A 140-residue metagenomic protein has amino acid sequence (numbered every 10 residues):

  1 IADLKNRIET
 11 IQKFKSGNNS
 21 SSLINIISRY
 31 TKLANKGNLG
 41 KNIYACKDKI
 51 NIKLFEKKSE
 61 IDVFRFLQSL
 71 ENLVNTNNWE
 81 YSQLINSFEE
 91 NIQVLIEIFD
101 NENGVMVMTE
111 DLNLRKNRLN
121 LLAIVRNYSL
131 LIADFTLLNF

Functional and structural regions predicted by a protein language model:
I1-F140: Amphipathic alpha-helical "coupling" segments that flank catalytic cores
